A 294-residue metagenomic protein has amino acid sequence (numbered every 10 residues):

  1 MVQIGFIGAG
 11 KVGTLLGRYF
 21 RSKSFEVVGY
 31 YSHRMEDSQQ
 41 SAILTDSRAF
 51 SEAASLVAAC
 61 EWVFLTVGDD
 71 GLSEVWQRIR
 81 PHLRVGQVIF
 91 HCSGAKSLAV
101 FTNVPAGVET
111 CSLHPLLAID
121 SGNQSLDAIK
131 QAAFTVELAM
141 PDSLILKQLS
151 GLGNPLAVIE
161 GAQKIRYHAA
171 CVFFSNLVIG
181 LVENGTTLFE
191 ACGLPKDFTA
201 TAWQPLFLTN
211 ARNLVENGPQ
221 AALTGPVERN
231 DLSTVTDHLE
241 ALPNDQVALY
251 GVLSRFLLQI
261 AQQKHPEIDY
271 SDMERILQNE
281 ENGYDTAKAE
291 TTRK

Functional and structural regions predicted by a protein language model:
M1-S55: NAD(P)+-binding Rossmann beta1-loop-alpha1 motif at the extreme N-terminus of oxidoreductases
E26, Q40-L44, N103, E109 (+2 more regions): Internal alpha-helical scaffold of NAD(P)-dependent oxidoreductase catalytic cores
V28-S32, I89-C92, F134-E137: Short, hydrophobic beta-strand segments that form beta-sheet elements in well-ordered domains
H33-D37, G94-S97, A139-D142: Short, polar loop motifs at secondary-structure junctions
T45-Q124: Rossmann-like NAD(P)(H) cofactor-binding subdomain of soluble oxidoreductases
R212-D269: Interdomain hinge/lid region at the active-site interface of Rossmann-like NAD(P)-dependent oxidoreductases
I260-A261, H265-K294: NAD(P)-dependent dehydrogenase/reductase Rossmann-like domain
